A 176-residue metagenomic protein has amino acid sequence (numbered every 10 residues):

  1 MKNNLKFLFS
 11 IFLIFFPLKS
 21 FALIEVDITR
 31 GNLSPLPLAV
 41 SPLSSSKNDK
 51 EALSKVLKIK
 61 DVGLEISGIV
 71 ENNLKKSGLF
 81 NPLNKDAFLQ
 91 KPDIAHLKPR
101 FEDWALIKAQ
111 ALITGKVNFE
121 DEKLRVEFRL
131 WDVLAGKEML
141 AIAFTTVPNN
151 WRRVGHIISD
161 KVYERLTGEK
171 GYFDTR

Functional and structural regions predicted by a protein language model:
M1-F9: Bacterial N-terminal signal peptides that target proteins for export
F12-F15: Repetitive helical segments and hydrophobic/amphipathic motifs
P17-K19: N-terminal signal peptide c-region/cleavage motif recognized by signal peptidases
I24-E25, A95-K161: Amphipathic beta-strand/beta-sheet edge segments enriched in Tyr/Trp
D27-R100, I113-V117: Short beta-strand->alpha-helix linker/helix-N-cap micro-motif that forms a surface specificity/interaction loop
K85-Q90, F119-L124, K170-F173: Short, glycine-/polar-rich solvent-exposed loops and beta-turns at beta-strand/coil boundaries
Y163-R176: Mid-sequence helix-capping/hinge segment at a functional interface
